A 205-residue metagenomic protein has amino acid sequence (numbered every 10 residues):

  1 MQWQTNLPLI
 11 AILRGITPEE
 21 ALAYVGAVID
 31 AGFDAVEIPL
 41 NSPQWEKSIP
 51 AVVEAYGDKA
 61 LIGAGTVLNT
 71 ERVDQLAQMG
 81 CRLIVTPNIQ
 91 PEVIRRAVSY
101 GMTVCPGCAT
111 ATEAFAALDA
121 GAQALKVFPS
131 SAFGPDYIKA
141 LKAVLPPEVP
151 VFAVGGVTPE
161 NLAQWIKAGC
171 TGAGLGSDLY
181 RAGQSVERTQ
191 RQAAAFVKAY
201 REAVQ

Functional and structural regions predicted by a protein language model:
M1-M79, I89, S99, P159-E160 (+1 more regions): Conserved N-terminal beta1-alpha1 strand-loop-helix module at the mouth
L9-L13, V36-I38, I62-G65, I84-V85 (+4 more regions): Hydrophobic faces of well-ordered beta-strands that scaffold small-molecule active sites in alpha/beta enzyme cores
I29-D34, Y56-K59, Q78-I84, S99-C105 (+3 more regions): Glycine-enriched alpha-helix->loop->beta-strand junction motifs that scaffold or abut catalytic
N69-M79, T112-A120, Y137, V157-A173: Catalytic cores of alpha/beta
L83, P87-V93, V127-G134, A168-Q192: Glycine-rich phosphate-binding active-site loops on the catalytic face of alpha/beta enzymes
Q90-A132: Histidine/lysine/aspartate-rich catalytic loop segments that bind and position anionic ligands
I138-L145, V151: CoA-thioester-processing core
V144, E148, P159-I166, L179 (+1 more regions): C-terminal output/effector regions of signal-responsive regulators
